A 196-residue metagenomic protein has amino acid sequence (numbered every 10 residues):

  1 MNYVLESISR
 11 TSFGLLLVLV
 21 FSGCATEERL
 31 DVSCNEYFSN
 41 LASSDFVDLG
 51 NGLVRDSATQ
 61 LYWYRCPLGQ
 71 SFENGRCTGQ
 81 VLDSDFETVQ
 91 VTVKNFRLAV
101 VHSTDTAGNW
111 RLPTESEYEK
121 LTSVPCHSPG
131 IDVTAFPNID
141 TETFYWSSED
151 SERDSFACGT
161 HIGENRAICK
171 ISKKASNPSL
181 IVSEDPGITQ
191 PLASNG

Functional and structural regions predicted by a protein language model:
N2-F13: Bacterial N-terminal signal peptides that target proteins for export
S12-S22: Bacterial N-terminal signal peptides
G23-R111, E115-G196: Glycine-aromatic-enriched surface loops/turns that form tight recognition elements
